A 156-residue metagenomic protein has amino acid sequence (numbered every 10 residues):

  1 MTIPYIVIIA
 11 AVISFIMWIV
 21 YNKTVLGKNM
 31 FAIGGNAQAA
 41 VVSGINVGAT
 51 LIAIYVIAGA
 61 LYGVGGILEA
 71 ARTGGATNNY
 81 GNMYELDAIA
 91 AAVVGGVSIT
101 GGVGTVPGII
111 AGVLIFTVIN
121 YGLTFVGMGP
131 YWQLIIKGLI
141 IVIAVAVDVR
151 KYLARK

Functional and structural regions predicted by a protein language model:
M1-F31: Alpha-helical transmembrane segments of multi-pass integral membrane proteins
T2-A10, L51, Y55, I109 (+1 more regions): Residue-level signature of transmembrane alpha-helical entry/exit and packing/kink sites in multi-pass membrane
I9, N46-E69: Transmembrane alpha-helices
S14-N22, G66-A70, G95, T124 (+1 more regions): Structural signal for membrane-spanning alpha-helices in multi-pass inner-membrane proteins, emphasizing helix cores
F15-I16, V42-A49, Y121-K156: Cytosolic-side transmembrane-helix boundaries in multi-pass membrane proteins
K23-V25, I99-P107, A154-K156: Membrane-helix interface "capping/anchor" motifs
L26-L51: Short cytoplasmic-facing helical segments at TM-TM junctions of multi-pass membrane proteins
Y55-V56, L61-G63, R72-I135: Transmembrane alpha-helical segments in multi-pass inner-membrane proteins
